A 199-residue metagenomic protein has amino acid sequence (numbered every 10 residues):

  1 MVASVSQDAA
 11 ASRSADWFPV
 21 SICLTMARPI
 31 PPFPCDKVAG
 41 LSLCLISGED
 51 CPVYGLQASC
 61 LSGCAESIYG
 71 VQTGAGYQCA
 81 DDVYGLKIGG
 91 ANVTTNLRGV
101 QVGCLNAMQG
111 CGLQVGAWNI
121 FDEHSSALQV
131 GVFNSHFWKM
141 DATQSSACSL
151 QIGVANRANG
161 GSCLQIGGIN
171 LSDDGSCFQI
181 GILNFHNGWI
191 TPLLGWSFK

Functional and structural regions predicted by a protein language model:
V2-K199: Surface-exposed, glycine- and small/polar-enriched segments that build interaction surfaces at terminal
